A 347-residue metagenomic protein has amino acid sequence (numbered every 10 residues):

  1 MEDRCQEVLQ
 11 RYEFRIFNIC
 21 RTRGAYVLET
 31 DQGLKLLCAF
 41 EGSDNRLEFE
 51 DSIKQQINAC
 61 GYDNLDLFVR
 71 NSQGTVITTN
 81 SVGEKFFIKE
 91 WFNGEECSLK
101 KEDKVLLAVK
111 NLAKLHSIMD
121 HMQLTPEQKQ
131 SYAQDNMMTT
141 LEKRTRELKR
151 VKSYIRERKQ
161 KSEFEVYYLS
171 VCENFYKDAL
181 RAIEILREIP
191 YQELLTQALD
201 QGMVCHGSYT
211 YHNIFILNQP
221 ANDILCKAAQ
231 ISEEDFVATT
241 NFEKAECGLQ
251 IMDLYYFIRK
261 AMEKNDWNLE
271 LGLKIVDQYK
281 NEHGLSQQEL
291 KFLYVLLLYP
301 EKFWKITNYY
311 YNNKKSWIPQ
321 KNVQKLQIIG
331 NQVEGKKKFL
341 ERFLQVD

Functional and structural regions predicted by a protein language model:
R4-T30: ATP-binding glycine-rich phosphate-binding loop
L28-E29, I77-S81, G248: Short glycine-biased active-site loop of nucleotidyltransferases that positions the nucleotide triphosphate and helps
L34-K129: ATP-binding pocket architecture of kinase catalytic cores
F68, E184-M252: Active-site acidic catalytic loop and adjacent metal/ATP-binding pocket of ATP-dependent phosphoryl transfer enzymes
F86-L99, E147-R158, F257, Y299-W317: A glycine-centered beta->alpha junction motif in the catalytic cores of kinase/phosphotransferase enzymes
E127-C205, C226-K227: ATP-dependent phospho-/nucleotidyl transfer catalytic cores
I251-G284, L297-K315: Active-site activation/catalytic loop segments of kinase-like enzymes and analogous catalytic loops in related
W304-D347: ATP/Mg2+ or Mg2+-diphosphate-binding catalytic cores that bind nucleotide phosphates or diphosphates via glycine-rich
